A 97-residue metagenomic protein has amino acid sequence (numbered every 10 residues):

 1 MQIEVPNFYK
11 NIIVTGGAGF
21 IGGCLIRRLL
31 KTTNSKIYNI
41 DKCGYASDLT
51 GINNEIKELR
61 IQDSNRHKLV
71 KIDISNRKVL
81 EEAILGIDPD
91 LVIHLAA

Functional and structural regions predicted by a protein language model:
M1-A97: N-terminal Rossmann-like NAD(P)+-binding domain of SDR-like oxidoreductases, especially those catalyzing
